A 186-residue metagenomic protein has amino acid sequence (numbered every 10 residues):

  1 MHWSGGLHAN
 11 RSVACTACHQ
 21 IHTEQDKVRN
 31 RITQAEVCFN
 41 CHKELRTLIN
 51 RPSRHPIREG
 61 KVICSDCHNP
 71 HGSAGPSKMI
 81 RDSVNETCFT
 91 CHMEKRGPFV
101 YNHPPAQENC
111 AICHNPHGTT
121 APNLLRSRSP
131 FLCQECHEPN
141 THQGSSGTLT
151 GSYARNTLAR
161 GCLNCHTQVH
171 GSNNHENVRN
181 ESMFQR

Functional and structural regions predicted by a protein language model:
M1-R186: Inter-heme linker and motif-flanking segments adjacent to c-type heme-binding CXXCH motifs in c-type cytochromes
